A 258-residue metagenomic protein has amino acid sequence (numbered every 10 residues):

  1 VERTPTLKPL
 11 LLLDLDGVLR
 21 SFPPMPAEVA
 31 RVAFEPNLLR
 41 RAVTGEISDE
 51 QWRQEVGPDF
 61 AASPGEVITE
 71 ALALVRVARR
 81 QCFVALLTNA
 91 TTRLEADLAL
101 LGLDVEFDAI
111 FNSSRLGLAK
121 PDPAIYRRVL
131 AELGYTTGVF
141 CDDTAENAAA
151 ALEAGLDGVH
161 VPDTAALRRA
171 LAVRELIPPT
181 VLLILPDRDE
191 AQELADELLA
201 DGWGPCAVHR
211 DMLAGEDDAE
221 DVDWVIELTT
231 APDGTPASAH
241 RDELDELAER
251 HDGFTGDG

Functional and structural regions predicted by a protein language model:
V1-L13, T91-L176: Asp-based, Mg2+/Mn2+-dependent phosphohydrolase catalytic module
E2-R40, T44-E50, Q54: Active-site neighborhood of HAD-like aspartate-dependent phosphohydrolases
D59-A85, P123, T164: Short, acidic loop-to-helix structural element flanking the phosphoryl-transfer center in phosphate-processing enzymes
I68, A90-T91, T144, D187: Helix N-cap/beta->alpha junction signal
L72-R76, L130, A195, L244: Short amphipathic alpha-helical segments and helix-helix/interface helices
F83-A85, A109, V139, A207: A structural signal for isolated positions on well-ordered beta-strands in alpha/beta enzyme cores
A165, I177-G258: Acidic/polar low-complexity segments and flexible, solvent-exposed patches
